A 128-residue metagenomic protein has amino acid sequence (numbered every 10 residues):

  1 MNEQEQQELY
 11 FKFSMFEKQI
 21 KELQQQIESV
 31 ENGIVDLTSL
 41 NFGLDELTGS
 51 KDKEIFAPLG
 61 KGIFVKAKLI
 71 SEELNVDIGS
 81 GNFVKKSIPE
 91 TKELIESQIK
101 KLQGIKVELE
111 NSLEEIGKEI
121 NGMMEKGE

Functional and structural regions predicted by a protein language model:
M1-E128: Intrinsically disordered, low-complexity regulatory regions in eukaryotic proteins
